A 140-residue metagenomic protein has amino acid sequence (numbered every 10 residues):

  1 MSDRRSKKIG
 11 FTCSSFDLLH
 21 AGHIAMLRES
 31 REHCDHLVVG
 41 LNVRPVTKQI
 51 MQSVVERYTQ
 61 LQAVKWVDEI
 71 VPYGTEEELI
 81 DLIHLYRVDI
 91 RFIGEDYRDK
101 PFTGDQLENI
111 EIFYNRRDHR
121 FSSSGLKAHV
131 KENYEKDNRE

Functional and structural regions predicted by a protein language model:
M1-E140: Nucleotidyltransferase catalytic core that binds NTPs
